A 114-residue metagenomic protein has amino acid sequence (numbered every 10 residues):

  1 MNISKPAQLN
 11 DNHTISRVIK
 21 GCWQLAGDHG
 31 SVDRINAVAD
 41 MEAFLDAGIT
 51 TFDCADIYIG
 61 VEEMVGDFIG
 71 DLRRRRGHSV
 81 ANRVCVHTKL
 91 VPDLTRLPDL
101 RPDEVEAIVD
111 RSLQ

Functional and structural regions predicted by a protein language model:
M1-V84: N-terminal binding-site loop/beta-alpha segment at the start of enzyme catalytic domains that lines or forms
W23-N36, L90-E106: Active-site mouth loops of central-metabolism enzymes
E42, D46, L97-Q114: Glycine/proline-rich, positively charged, aromatic-decorated active-site loop/lid region on the catalytic face
V86-T88: Short internal beta-strands
